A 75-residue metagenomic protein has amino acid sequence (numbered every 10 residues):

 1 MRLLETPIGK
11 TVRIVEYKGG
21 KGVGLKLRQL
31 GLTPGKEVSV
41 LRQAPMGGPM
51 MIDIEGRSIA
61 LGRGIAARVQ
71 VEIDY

Functional and structural regions predicted by a protein language model:
M1-Y75: Compact, glycine-rich, soluble single-domain proteins
